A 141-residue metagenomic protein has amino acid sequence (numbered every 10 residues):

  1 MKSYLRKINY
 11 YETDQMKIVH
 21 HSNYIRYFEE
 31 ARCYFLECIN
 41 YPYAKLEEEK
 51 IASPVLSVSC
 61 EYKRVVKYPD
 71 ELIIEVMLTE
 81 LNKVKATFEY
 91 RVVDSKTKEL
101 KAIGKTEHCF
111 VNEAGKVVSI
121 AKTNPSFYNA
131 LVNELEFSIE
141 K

Functional and structural regions predicted by a protein language model:
M1-E37: Catalytic strand-loop segment that frames the active site of acyl-thioester-processing enzymes
K2-Y4, K67-Y68, T79-K141: HotDog/MaoC-like acyl-thioester-processing domains
E12, E29-E30, E61, E89 (+1 more regions): Acidic-residue sensor for enzyme active/binding pockets
Q15, P42, L72-E75, E113 (+1 more regions): Catalytic cores of transferase enzymes with a strong primary signal for eukaryotic protein kinases
V19, S53-V55, K101: A broad, structural micro-motif
Y24-Y27, P54, E89: Residue-level recognition of specific faces of alpha-helices
Y34, E61, A130, E134: Solvent-exposed, charged/polar functional surfaces in cytosolic regulatory/catalytic domains
F35-A86: Hydrophobic beta-strand-centered segment that forms part of the acyl-chain substrate-binding groove
